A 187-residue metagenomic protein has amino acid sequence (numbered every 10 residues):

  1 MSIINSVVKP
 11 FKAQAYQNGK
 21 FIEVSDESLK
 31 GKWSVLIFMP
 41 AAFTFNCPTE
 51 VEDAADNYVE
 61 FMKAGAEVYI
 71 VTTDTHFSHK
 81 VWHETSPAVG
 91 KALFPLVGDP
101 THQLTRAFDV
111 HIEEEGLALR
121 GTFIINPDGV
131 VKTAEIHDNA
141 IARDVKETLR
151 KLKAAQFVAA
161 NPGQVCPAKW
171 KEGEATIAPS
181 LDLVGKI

Functional and structural regions predicted by a protein language model:
M1-I187: Chalcogenol-based redox active-site neighborhoods
